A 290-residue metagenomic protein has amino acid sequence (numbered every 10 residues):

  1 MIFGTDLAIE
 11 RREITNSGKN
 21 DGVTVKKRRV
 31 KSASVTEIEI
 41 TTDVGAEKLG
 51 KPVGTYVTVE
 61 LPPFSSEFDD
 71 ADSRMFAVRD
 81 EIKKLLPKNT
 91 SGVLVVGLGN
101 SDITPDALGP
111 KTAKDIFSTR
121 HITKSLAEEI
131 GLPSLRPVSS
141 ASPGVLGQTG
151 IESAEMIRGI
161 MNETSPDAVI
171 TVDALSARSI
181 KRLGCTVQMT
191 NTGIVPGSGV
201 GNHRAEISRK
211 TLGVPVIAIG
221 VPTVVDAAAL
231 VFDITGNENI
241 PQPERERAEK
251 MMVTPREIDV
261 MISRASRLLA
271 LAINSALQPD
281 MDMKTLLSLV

Functional and structural regions predicted by a protein language model:
M1-V53: N-terminal amphipathic/basic leader segments beginning at the initiator methionine
G45-P87: An N-terminal, well-structured beta->alpha segment
E60-P62, G92-I103, S140-G144: Short glycine-rich or small-residue beta-strand-to-loop segments that form or flank ligand, phosphate, metal/Fe-S
L98-L108, G147, A174-R178: Gly/Ser/Thr-rich loops at beta-strand to alpha-helix junctions that form or flank small-molecule/cofactor-binding
N100-R136, S140: Glycine-rich phosphate/diphosphate-binding loop of Rossmann-like nucleotide-binding domains
G131-I160: A structural-propensity feature for long, helix-poor, extended segments
A141-S142, T171-V290: A structural signal for small-residue-enriched, beta-sheet-centric alpha/beta enzyme cores and oligomeric scaffold folds
